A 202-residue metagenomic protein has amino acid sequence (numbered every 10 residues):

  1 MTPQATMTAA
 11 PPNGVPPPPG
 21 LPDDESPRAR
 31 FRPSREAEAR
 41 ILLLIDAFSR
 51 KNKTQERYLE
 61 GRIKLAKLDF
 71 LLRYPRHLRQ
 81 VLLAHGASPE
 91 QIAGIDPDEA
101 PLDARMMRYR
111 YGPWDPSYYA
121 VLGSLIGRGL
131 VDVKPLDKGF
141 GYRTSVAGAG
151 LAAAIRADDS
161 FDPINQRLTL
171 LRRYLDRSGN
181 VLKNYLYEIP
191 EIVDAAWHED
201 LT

Functional and structural regions predicted by a protein language model:
T6-A104: Short, amphipathic alpha-helical interface elements at domain boundaries that mediate macromolecular binding
K67-Y74, S124-G127, A147-G150, A154: Alpha-helical scaffold segments in carbohydrate-active enzymes
P101-Y109, G127, V133-G139: Short acidic, glycine/Ser/Thr-rich loop/turn "cap" segments at secondary-structure junctions
Y109-P116: Short, mixed-charge amphipathic alpha-helical segments
S117-G129: Basic amphipathic alpha-helical segments that dock to polyanions
D132-T169: Accessory beta->alpha helical hairpin/"wing" motif in late/C-terminal subdomains of nucleic-acid enzymes
R156-T202: Exposed, interaction-prone assembly regions rather than primary DNA-binding/catalytic cores
